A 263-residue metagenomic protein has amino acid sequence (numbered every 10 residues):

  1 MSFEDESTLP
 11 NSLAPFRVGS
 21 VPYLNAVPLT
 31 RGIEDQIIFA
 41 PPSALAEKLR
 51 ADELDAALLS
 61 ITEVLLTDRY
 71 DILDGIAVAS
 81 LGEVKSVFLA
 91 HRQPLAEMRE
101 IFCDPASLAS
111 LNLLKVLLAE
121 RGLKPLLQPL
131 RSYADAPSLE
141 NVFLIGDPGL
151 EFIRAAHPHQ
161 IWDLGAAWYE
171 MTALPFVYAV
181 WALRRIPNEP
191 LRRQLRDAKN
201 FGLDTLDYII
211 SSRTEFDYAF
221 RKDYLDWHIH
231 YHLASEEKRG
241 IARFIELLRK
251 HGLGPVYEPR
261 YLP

Functional and structural regions predicted by a protein language model:
M1-P263: Domain-level signature for soluble enzymes in the chorismate/prephenate branch of the shikimate pathway
